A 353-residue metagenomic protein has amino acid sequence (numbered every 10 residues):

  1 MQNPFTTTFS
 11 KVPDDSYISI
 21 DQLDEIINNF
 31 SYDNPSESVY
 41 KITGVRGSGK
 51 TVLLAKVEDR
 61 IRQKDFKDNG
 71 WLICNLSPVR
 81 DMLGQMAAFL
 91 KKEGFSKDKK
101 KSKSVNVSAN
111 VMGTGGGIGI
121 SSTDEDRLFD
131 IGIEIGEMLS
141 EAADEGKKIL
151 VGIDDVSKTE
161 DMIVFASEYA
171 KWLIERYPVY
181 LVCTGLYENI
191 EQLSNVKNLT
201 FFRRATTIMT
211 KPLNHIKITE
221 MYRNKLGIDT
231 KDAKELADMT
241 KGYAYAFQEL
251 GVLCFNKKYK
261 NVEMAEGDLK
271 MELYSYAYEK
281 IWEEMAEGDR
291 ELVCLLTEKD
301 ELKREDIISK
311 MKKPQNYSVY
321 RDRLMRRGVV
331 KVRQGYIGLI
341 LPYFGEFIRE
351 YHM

Functional and structural regions predicted by a protein language model:
M1-Y40, Q63, S96: A short, basic N-terminal segment
Y32-D155, P178, M325: P-loop NTPase nucleotide-binding core
R46, A143-E145, L150-G152, K158-E160 (+1 more regions): Sensor-1/coupling segment of RecA-like P-loop NTPase cores
A205-A233, M239: Conserved small helical "lid"/interfacial subdomain of P-loop NTPases
Q248-P314: Winged-helix-like regulatory helical subdomains adjacent to P-loop NTPase cores
K310-R327: Short amphipathic alpha-helical interaction segments
M325-G335: A short, conserved structural fragment
Y343-M353: Short, amphipathic alpha-helical interaction segments positioned at domain boundaries
